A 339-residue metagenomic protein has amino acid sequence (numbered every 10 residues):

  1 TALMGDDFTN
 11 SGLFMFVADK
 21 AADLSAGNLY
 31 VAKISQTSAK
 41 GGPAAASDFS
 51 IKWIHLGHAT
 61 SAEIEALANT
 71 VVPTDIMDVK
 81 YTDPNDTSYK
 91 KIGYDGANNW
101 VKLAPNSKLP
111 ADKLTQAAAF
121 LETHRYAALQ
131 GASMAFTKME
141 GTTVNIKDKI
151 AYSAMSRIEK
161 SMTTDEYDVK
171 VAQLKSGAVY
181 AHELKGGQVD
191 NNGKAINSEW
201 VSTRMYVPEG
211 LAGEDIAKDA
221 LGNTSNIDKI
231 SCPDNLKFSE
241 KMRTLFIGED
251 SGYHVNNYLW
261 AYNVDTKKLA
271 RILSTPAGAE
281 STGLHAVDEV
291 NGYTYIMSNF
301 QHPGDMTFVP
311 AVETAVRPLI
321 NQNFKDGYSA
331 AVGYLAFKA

Functional and structural regions predicted by a protein language model:
T1-A339: Sequence/structural signature of beta-propeller domains
